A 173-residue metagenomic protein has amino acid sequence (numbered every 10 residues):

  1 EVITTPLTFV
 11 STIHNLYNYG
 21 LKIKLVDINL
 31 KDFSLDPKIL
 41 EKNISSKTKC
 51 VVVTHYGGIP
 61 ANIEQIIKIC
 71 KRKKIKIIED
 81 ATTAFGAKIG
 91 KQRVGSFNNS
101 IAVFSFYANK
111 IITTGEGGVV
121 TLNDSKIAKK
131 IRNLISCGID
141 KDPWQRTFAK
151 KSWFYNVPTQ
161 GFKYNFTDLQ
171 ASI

Functional and structural regions predicted by a protein language model:
E1-A81, F85-K88: PLP-dependent aminotransferase-like
N18-Y19, I44-K47, G95, A149 (+1 more regions): A short alpha-helix capping/helix-coil boundary motif
I69, S96-N98: Short, conserved loop/helix-junction motifs that constitute active-site signature segments in enzyme catalytic cores
A84-K91, N98-I173: Active-site region of PLP-dependent enzymes
